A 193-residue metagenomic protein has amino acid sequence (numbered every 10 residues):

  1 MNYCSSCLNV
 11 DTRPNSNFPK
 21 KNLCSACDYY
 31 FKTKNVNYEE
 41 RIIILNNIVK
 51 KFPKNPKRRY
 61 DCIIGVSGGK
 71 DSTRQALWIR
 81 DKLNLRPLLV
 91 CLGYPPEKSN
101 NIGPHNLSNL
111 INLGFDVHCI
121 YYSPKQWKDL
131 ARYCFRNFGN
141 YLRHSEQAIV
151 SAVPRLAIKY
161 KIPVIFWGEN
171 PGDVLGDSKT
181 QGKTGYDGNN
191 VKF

Functional and structural regions predicted by a protein language model:
N2-F193: ATP-dependent adenylation/nucleotidyltransferase module used to activate substrates
